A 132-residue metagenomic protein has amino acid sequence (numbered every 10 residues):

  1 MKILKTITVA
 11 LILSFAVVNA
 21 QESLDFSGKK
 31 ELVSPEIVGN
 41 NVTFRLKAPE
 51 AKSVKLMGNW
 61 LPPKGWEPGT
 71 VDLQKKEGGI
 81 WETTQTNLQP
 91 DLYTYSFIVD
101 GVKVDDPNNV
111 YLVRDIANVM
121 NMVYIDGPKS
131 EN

Functional and structural regions predicted by a protein language model:
M1-S23: Bacterial Sec-dependent N-terminal signal peptides
Q21-G39, N87-N132: The feature marks proteins involved in alpha-glucan
T43-P90, V102-V123: Aromatic-rich carbohydrate-binding modules that target alpha-glucans
